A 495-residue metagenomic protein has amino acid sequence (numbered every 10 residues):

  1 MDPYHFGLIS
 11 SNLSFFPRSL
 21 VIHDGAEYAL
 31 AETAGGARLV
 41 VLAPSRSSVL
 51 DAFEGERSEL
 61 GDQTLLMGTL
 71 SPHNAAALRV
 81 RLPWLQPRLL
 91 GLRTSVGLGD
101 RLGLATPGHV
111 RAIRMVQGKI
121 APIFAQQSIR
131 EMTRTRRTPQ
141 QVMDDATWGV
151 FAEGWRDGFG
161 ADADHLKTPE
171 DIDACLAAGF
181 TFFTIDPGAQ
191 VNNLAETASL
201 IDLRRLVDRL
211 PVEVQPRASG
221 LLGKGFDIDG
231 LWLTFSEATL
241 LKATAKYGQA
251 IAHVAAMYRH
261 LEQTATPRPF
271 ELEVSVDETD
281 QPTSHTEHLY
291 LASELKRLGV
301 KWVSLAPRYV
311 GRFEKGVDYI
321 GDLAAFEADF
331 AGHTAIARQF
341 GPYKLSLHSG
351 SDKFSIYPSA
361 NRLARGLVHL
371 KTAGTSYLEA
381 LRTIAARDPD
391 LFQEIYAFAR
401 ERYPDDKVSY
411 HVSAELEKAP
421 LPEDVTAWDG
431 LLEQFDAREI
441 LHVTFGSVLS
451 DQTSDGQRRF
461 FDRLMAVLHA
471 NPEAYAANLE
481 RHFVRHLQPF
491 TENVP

Functional and structural regions predicted by a protein language model:
M1-E131, T135-D145, F151-E153, P169-V191 (+5 more regions): Active-site capping/gating regions of soluble enzymes
F159-A163, L240-G248, I320: The substrate-binding groove and active-site-proximal loops of carbohydrate-active enzymes, especially glycoside
G160, E273, K344: Hydrophobic "anchor" residues on beta-strands that sit immediately upstream of conserved functional sites
D164, V274, H348: Conserved, mostly hydrophobic/aromatic
P187-N192, T197-V254, E314: Active-site cores of enzymes that catalyze phosphoryl transfer or operate on phosphate-rich substrates
R268-L272: Short, conserved phosphate-binding/catalytic loop or strand-edge motifs used in phosphoryl-/nucleotidyl-transfer
V276-E278: Short glycine-centered, acidic/aromatic-flanked micro-motifs in structured strand/loop junctions that mark active-site
